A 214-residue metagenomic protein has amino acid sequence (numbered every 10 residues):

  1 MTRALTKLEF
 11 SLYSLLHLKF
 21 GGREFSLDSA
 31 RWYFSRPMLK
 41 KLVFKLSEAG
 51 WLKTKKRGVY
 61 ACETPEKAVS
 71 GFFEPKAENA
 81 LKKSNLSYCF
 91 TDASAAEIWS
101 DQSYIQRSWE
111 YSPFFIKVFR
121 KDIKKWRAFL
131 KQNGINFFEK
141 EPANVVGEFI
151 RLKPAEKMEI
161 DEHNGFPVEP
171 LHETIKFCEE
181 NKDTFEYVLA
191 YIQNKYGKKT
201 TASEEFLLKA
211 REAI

Functional and structural regions predicted by a protein language model:
M1-F90: Short beta-edge/loop segments at beta->alpha junctions of small alpha/beta modules that act as binding/recognition
S11, A68, F72-K76, S94 (+4 more regions): Exposed alpha-helical structural elements
W32, R36, I116, G165: Short, charged/polar micro-motifs that form catalytic or ligand-binding hotspots
K55-K56, V118-K121, C178-D183: Short, flexible beta-strand-to-coil junctions
G58, G71-K153: Short gly/ser-rich loop at a beta-strand->alpha-helix junction or flexible surface loop bordering the NTP-binding
E66, R120, E156: A broadly conserved detector of short glycine/acidic/proline-rich loop/turn motifs that flank catalytic sites and bind
A128-I214: Hydrophobic alpha-helical interaction segments
